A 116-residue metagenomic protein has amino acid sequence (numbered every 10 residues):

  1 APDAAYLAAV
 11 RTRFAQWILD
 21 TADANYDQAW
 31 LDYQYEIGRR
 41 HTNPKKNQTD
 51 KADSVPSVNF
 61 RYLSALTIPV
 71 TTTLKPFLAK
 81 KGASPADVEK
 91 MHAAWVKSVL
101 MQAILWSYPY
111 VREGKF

Functional and structural regions predicted by a protein language model:
A1-A79: Heme-based O2/NO sensor domains and their adjacent alpha-helical segments, primarily globin folds but also including
A79-F116: Short terminal or interdomain "cap/linker" segment that borders an active site or interface and mediates
